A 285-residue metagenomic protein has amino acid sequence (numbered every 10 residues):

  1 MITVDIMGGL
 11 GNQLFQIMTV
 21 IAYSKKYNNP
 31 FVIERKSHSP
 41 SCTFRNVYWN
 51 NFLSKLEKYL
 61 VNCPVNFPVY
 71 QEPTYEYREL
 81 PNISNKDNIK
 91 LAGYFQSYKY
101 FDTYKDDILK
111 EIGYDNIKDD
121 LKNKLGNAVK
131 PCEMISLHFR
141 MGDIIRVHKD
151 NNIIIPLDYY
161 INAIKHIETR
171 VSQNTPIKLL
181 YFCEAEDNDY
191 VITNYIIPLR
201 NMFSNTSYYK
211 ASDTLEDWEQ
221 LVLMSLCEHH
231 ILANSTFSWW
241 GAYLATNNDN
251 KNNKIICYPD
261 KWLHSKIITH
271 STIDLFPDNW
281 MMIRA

Functional and structural regions predicted by a protein language model:
M1-T3: Extreme N-terminal starter segment of soluble prokaryotic enzymes
I6-F15: A short, glycine/small-residue-rich beta-strand->loop->alpha-helix junction that serves as a flexible
L10, T175-D249, N253-H264: Donor-binding and catalytic core of enzymes assembling or modifying cell-surface/extracellular glycoconjugates
N12, S39-R45, K99-Y100, I144-V147 (+3 more regions): Short catalytic/ligand-binding loop motif for oxyanion handling, primarily in non-cytosolic enzymes, centered on
Q16-Y23: Short amphipathic alpha-helix
K36-I177, F276, A285: Secretory-pathway luminal glycosyltransferase catalytic domains
H264-A285: Leloir-type glycosyltransferase catalytic cores
